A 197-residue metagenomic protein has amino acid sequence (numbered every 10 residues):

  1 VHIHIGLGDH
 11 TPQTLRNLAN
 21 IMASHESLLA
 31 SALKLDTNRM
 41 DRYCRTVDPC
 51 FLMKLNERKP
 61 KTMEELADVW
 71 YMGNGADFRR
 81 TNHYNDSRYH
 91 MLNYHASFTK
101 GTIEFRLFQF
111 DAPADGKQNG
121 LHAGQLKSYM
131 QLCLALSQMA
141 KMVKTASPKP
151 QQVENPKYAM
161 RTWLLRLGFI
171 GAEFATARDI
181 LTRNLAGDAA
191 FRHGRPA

Functional and structural regions predicted by a protein language model:
V1, I5: Short, conserved phosphate-binding/catalytic loop or strand-edge motifs used in phosphoryl-/nucleotidyl-transfer
G8-A197: C-terminal accessory/tail domains of diverse enzymes
